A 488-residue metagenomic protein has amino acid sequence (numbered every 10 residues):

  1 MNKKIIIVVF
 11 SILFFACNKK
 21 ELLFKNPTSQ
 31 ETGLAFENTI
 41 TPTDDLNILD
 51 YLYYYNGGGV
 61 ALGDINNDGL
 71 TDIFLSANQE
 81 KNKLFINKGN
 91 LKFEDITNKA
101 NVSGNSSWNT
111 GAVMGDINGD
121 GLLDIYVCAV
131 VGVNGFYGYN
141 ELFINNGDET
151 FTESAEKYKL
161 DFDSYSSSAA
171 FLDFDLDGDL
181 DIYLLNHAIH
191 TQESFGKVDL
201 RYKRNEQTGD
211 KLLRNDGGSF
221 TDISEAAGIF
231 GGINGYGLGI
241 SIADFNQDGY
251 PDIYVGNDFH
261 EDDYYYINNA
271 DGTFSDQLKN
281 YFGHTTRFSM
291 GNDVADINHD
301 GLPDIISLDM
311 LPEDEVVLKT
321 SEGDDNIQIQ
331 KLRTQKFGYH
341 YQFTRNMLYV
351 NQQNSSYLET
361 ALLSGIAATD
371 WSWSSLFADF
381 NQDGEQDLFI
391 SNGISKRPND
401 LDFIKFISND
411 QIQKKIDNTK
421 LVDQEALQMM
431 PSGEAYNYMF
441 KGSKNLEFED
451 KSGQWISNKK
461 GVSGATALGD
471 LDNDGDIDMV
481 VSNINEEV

Functional and structural regions predicted by a protein language model:
M1-L22: Bacterial Sec-dependent N-terminal signal peptides
C17-V488: Acidic, glycine/proline-rich Ca2+-coordinating loop motifs
